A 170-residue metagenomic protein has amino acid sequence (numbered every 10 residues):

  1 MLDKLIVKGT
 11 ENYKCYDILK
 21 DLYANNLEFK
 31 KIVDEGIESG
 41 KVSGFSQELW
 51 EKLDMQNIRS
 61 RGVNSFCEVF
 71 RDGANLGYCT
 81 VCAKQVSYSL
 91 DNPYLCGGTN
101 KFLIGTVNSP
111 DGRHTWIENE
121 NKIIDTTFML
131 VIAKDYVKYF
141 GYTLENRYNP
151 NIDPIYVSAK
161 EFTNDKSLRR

Functional and structural regions predicted by a protein language model:
M1-D54: Small, basic N-terminal interaction modules of short regulatory proteins
E51, M55-R170: A structural boundary/capping signal
